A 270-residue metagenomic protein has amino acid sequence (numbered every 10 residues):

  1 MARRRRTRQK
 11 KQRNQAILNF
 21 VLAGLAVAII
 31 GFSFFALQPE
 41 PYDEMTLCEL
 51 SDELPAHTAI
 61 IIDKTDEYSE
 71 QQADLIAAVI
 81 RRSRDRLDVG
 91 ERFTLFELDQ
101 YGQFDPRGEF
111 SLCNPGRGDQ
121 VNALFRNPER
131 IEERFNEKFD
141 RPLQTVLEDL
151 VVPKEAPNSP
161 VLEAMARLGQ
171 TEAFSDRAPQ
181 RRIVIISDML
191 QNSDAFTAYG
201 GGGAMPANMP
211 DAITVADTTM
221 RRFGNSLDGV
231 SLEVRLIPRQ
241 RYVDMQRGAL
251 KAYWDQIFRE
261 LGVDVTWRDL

Functional and structural regions predicted by a protein language model:
R3-A59, T65-Q72, D85: Acidic, polar low-complexity linker/tail segments
F35-A36, A207-L270: Von Willebrand factor type A / integrin I
E53-E129, R182-I183: Von Willebrand factor
L54-E67, Q144-L150, E233-P238: Acidic/histidine-rich, surface-exposed loop or edge segments in extracytoplasmic proteins
D63-K64, L168, Q180-N192: DG-centered beta-turn motif at the end of beta-strands
L75-R82, A166-R167, D211-M220: N-terminal post-signal-peptidase region of extra-cytosolic proteins
Q120-A178: Von Willebrand factor
A195-P210: Short, surface-exposed, charged loop/turn segments at secondary-structure junctions
